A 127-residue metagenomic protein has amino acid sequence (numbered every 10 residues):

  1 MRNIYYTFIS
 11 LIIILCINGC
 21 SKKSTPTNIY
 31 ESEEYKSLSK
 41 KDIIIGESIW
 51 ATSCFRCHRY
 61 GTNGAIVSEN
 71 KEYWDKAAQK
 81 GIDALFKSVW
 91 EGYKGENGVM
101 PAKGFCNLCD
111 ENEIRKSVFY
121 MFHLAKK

Functional and structural regions predicted by a protein language model:
R2-K40, Y120-K127: Post-cleavage N-terminal segment of exported redox proteins
C20, C54-C57, C106-C109: Disulfide-bonded cysteines in secreted/extracellular proteins and peptides
S24-S48, N63-Y73: Electrostatic cytochrome c docking/interface patches
E47, R56-K87: Gly/Gly-Pro-rich "capping" loops immediately C-terminal to redox-active cysteine motifs in periplasmic/lumenal
E47-W50, K127: Short sequence/structural segments immediately N-terminal
W50-Y60, V89, S117, M121: The canonical Cys-X-X-Cys-His
S88-R115, M121-A125: Axial heme c-ligation environment in periplasmic c-type cytochrome domains
